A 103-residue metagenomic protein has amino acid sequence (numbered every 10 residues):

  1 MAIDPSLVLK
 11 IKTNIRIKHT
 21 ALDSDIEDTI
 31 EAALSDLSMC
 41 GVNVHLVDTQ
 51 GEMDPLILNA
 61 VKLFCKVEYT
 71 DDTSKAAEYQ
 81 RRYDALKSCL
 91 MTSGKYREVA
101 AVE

Functional and structural regions predicted by a protein language model:
M1-I57, M91-E103: Conserved short "hinge" loops at termini or chain/domain junctions
I3, L7, T29, V61 (+2 more regions): Alpha-helical structural motif
V8-K12, A60, F64, A85: Generic N-terminal leader/processing signal
L46-S74: Mid-chain, well-packed structural core segment of small domains
D71-E103: Protruding loop/beta-arch "assembly-hinge" segments enriched in small, turn-prone residues
